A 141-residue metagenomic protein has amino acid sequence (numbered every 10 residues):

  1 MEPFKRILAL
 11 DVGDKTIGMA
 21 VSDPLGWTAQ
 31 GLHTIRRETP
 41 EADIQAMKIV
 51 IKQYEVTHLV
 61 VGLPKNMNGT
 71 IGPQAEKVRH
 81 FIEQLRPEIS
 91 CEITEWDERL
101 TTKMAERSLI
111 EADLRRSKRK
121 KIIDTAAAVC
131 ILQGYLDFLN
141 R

Functional and structural regions predicted by a protein language model:
E2-L8, K15-R141: Phosphate- and other anionic-substrate recognition elements at nucleic-acid/protein interfaces
